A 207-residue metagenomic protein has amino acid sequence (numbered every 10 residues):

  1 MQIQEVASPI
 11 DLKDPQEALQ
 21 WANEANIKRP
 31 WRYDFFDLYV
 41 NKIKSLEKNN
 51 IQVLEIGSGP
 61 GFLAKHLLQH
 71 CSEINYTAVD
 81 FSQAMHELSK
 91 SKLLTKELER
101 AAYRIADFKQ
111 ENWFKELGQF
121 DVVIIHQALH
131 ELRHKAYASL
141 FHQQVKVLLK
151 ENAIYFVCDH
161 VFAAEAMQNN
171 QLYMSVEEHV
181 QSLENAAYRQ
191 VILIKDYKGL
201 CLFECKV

Functional and structural regions predicted by a protein language model:
M1-L46: Conserved class I S-adenosyl-L-methionine
L54, P60-F62, L68-Q110: Class I SAM-dependent methyltransferase SAM/SAH-binding core
Q110-L117: Short conserved loop adjoining the S-adenosyl-L-methionine
I124: A conserved beta-strand element that flanks and buttresses the S-adenosyl-L-methionine
Q127-E131: Short catalytic micro-motifs in class I SAM-dependent methyltransferases
L132-Q144: A short, conserved alpha-helix within the catalytic core of class I
L149-I154: Short glycine-dipeptide loop
Y155-F203: C-terminal alpha-helical "lid/dimerization" subdomain adjacent to the S-adenosyl-L-methionine
